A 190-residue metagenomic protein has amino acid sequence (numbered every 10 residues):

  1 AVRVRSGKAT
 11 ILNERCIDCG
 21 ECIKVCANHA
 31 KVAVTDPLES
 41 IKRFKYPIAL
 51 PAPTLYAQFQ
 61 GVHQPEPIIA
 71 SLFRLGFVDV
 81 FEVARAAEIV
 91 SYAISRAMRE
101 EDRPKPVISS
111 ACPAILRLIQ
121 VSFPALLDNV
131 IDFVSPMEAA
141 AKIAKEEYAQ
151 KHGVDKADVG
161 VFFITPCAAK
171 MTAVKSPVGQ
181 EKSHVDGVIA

Functional and structural regions predicted by a protein language model:
A1-I17, E21-D36: Iron-sulfur cluster-binding cysteine motifs and their immediate structural context in ferredoxin-like electron-transfer
V34-A190: Iron-sulfur-associated redox domains of electron-transfer enzymes in respiratory and anaerobic energy metabolism
